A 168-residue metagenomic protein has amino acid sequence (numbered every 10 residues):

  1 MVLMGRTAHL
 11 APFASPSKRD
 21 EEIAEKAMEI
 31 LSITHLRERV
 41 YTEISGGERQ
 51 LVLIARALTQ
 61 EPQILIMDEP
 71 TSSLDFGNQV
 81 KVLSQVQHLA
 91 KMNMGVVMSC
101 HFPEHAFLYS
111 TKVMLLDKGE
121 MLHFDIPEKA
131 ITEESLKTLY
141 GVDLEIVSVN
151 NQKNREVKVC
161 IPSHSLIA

Functional and structural regions predicted by a protein language model:
L3, K18-L36: Conserved ABC ATPase "signature" region
V40-I44, E48: Conserved ABC ATPase signature
E61: Conserved catalytic motifs of ABC-family nucleotide-binding domains
L65-D68: Catalytic Walker B motif of ABC-type/P-loop ATPase nucleotide-binding domains
C100-H101: H-loop/switch region of ABC-family ATPase nucleotide-binding domains
A106-L108: A short, surface-exposed alpha-helical micro-motif characterized by mixed small hydrophobic and charged/polar residues
L139-A168: ABC ATPase nucleotide-binding domains
